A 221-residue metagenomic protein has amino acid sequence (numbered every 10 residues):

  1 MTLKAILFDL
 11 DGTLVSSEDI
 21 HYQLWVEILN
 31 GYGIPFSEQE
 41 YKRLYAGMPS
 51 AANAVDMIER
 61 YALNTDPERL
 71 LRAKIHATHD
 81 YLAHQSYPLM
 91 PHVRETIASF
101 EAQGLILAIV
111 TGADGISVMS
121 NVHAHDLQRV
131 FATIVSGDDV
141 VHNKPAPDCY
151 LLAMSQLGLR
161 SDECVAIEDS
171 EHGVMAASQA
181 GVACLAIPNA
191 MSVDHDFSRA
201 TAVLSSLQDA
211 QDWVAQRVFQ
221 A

Functional and structural regions predicted by a protein language model:
M1-K4, A98-E101, D114-A221: Asp-based, Mg2+/Mn2+-dependent phosphohydrolase catalytic module
T2-Q103: N-terminal helical cap/lid subdomain that shapes the substrate entry/recognition surface in HAD-like hydrolases
T13, T111-A113: Conserved phosphate-coupling serine/threonine residues in phosphotransfer and NTP-handling enzymes
L14, L89, L107, H142 (+1 more regions): Conserved SAM-binding loop
P35, I106, A183: Residue-level detector of anion-binding/catalytic polar loops
A83-P88, G112, A180-G181: Short, flexible loop segments at the rims of nucleotide/cofactor-binding pockets, characterized by
